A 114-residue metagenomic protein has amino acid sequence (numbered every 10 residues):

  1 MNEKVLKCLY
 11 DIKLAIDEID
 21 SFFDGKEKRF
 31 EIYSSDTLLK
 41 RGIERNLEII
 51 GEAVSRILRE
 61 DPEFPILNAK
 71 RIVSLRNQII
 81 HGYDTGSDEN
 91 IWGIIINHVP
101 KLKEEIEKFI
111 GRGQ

Functional and structural regions predicted by a protein language model:
M1-Q114: Solvent-exposed interaction patches of small proteins and small membrane subunits
